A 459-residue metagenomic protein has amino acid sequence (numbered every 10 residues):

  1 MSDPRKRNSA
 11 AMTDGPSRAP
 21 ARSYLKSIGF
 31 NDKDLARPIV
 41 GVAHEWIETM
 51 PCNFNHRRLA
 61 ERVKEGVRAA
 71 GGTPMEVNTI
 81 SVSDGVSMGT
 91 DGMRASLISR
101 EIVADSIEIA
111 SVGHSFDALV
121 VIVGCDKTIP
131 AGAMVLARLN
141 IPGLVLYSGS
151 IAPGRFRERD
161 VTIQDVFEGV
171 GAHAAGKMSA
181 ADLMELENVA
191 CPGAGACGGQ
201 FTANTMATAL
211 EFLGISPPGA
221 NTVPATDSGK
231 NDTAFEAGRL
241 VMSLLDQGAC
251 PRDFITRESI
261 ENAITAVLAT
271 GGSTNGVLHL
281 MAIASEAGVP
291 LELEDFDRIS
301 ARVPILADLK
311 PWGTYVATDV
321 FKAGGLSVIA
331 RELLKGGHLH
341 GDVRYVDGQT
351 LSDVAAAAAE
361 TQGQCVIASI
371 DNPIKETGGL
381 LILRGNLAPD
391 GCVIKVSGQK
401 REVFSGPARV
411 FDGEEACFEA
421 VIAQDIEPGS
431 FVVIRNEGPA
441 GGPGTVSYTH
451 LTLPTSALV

Functional and structural regions predicted by a protein language model:
M1-K26, K33-D34, P373-E376: N-terminal amphipathic/basic leader segments beginning at the initiator methionine
P20, L25-K26, T73-V121, M178 (+2 more regions): Glycine-rich oxoanion-binding loops at beta->alpha junctions
A21, E65, A307, V316 (+1 more regions): Long, structured protein-protein interaction/assembly regions in large complexes
P38, H44-P51, G124-A137, A196-S216 (+4 more regions): Conserved phosphate/anionic-ligand binding catalytic regions in large, soluble enzymes, centered on
N55-I98, L278, D295, A388-S405: Anionic-ligand anchoring segments at beta-strand to alpha-helix junctions in alpha/beta enzyme folds, i.e., glycine
S96-N262, V267, G272: Active-site cavity-forming subdomains of large catalytic enzyme subunits
P217-A237, G276-V316, F321-V354: Terminal amphipathic helices with adjacent charged low-complexity linkers/tails
T449-T455: Conserved small/polar residues in nucleotide/adenosyl-binding loops
